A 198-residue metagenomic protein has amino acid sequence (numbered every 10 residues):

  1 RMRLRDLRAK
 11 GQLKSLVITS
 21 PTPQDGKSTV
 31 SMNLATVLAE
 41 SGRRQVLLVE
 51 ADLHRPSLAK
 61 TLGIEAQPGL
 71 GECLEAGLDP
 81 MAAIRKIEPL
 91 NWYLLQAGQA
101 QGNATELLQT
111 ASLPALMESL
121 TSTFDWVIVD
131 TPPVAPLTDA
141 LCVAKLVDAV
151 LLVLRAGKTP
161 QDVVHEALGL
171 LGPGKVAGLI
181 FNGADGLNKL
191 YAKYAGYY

Functional and structural regions predicted by a protein language model:
R1-Y198: P-loop NTP-binding module
